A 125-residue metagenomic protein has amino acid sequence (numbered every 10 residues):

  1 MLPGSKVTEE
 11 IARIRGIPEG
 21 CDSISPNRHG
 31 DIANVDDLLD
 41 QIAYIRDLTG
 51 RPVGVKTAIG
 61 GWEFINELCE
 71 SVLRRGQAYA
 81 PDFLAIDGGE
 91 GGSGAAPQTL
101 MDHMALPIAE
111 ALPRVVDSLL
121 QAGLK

Functional and structural regions predicted by a protein language model:
M1-C21: Flexible glycine-/small-residue-enriched beta->alpha junction loops that bind anionic phosphate/pyrophosphate groups
P3, I24, L39: Residue-level detector of functional hotspots within protein domains
I17-V35: Active-site beta->alpha loop and helix N-cap motifs at the rims of alpha/beta catalytic domains
H29-K125: Glycine-rich phosphate/ribose-binding loops and adjacent secondary-structure elements that form binding surfaces
